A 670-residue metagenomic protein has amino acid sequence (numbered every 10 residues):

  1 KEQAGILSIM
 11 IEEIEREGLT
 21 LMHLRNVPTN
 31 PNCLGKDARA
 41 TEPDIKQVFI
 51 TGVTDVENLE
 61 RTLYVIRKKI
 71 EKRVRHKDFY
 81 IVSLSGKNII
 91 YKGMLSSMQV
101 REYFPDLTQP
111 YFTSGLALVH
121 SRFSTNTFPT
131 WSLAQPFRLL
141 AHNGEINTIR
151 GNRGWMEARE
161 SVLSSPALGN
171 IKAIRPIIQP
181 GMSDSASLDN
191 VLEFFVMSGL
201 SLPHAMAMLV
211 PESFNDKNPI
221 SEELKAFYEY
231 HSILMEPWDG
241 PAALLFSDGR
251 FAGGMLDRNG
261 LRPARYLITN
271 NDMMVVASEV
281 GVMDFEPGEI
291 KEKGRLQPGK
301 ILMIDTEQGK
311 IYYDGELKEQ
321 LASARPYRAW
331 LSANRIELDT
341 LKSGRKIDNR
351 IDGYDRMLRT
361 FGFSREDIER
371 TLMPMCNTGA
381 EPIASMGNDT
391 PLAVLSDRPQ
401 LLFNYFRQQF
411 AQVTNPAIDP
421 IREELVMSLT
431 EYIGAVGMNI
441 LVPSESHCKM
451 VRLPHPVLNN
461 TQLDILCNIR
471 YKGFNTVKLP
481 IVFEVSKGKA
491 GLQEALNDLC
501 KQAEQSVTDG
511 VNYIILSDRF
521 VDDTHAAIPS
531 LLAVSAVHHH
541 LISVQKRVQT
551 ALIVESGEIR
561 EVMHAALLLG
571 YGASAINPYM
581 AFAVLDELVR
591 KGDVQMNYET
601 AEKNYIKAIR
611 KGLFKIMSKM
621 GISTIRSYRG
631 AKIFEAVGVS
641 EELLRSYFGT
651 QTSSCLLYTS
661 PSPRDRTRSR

Functional and structural regions predicted by a protein language model:
K1-N439, I469: Conserved short alpha-helical segments that host acidic/polar catalytic motifs at enzyme active sites
P110, Q135, P391-I542, R670: Non-catalytic terminal/interface segments that mediate subunit docking, oligomerization, and allosteric communication
F123, I171-I177, M283-E286, A384-L392 (+4 more regions): Glycine- and acidic
F128-Q135, E160, I178-M182, N218 (+8 more regions): Alpha-helix capping and helix-loop boundary segments enriched in small/acidic/polar residues
L140-I149, A495, L499-V507, N512-I542 (+2 more regions): Extended, hydrophobic alpha-helical segments in both membrane/secreted and soluble proteins
A207-N215, D248-G249, R422-S428, S517-F520 (+3 more regions): A glycine-rich phosphate-binding loop feature that marks nucleotide/adenosyl-phosphate handling sites
S232-I233, A243-L244, V280-D314, H539 (+5 more regions): Phosphate/diphosphate-binding loops
Y658-S669: Single conserved hydrophobic/aromatic residue that forms the stacking wall/gate of nucleotide- or nucleobase-binding
